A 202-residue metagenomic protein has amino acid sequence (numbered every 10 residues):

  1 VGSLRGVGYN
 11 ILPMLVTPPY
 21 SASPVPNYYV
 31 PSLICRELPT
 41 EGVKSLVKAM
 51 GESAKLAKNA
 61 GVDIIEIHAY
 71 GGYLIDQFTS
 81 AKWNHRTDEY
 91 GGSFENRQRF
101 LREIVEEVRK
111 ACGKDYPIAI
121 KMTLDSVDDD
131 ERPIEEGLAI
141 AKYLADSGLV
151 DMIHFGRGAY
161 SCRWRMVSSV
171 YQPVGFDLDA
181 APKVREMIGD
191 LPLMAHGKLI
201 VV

Functional and structural regions predicted by a protein language model:
V1-V202: Flavin-dependent oxidoreductase catalytic cores
